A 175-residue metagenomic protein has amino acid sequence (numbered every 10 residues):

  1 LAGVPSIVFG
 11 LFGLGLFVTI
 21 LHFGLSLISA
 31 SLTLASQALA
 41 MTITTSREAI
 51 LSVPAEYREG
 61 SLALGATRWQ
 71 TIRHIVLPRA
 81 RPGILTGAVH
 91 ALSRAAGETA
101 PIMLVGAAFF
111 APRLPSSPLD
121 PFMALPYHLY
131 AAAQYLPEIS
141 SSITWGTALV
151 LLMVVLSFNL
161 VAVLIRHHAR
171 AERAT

Functional and structural regions predicted by a protein language model:
L1-F12, T44-E48, E172-T175: Cytoplasmic-entry segments and transmembrane alpha-helices of multi-pass inner-membrane transporters
L1-L34: Generic hydrophobic transmembrane alpha-helix motif, especially the helices
I28, A35, L39, Y57 (+6 more regions): Alpha-helical membrane-protein architecture signal
T45-S46, R68-G106: Transmembrane alpha-helices
R47, L51, A55, L62 (+2 more regions): C-terminal transmembrane helix and the adjacent membrane-cytosol boundary/short C-terminal tail of inner/organellar
I102-L152: Interhelical loop and adjacent transmembrane-helix boundary motif in polytopic membrane transport permeases
